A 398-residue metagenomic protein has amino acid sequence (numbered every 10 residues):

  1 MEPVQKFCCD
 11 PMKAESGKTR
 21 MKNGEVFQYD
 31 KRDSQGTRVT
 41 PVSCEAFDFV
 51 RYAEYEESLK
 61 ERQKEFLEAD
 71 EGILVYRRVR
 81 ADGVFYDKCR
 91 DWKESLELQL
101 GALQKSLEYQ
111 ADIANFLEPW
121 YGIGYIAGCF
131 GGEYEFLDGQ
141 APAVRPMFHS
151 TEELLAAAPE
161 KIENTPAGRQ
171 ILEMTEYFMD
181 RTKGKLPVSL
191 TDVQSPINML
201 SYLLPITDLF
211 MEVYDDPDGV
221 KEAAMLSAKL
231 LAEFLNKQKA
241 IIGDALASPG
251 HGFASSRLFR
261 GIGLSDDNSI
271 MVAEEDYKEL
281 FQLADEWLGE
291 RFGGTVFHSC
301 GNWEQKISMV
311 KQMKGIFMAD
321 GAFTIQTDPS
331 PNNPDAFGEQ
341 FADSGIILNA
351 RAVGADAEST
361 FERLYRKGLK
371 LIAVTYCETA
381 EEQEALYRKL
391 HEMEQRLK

Functional and structural regions predicted by a protein language model:
E2-A81, A102, Q110-W120, G139-A141 (+1 more regions): Active-site loop segments of alpha/beta catalytic cores
K88-G131: Membrane helical hairpin/interfacial module
C89, E94, L98, L155-P166: Basic, amphipathic N-terminal segments that precede the first structured/catalytic domain
W120-E153: A contiguous, low-structure linker/loop signature
